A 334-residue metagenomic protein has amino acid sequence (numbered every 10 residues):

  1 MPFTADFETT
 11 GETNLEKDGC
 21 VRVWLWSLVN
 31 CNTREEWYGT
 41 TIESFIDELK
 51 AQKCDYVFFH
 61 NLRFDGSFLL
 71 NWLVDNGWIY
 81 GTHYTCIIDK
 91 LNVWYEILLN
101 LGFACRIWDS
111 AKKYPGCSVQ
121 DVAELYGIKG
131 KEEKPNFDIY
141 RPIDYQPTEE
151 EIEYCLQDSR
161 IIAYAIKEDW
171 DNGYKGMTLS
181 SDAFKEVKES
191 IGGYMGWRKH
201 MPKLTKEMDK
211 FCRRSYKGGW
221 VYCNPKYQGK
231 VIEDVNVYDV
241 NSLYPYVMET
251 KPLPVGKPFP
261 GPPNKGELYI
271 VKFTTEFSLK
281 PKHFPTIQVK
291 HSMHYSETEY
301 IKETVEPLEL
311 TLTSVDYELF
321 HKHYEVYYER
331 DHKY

Functional and structural regions predicted by a protein language model:
P2-T4, D18-N61, G66-Y334: Conserved acidic
F7-N14: Ser/Thr-glycine-rich phosphate-binding loops at phosphate-binding pockets of nucleotides, nucleotide cofactors
